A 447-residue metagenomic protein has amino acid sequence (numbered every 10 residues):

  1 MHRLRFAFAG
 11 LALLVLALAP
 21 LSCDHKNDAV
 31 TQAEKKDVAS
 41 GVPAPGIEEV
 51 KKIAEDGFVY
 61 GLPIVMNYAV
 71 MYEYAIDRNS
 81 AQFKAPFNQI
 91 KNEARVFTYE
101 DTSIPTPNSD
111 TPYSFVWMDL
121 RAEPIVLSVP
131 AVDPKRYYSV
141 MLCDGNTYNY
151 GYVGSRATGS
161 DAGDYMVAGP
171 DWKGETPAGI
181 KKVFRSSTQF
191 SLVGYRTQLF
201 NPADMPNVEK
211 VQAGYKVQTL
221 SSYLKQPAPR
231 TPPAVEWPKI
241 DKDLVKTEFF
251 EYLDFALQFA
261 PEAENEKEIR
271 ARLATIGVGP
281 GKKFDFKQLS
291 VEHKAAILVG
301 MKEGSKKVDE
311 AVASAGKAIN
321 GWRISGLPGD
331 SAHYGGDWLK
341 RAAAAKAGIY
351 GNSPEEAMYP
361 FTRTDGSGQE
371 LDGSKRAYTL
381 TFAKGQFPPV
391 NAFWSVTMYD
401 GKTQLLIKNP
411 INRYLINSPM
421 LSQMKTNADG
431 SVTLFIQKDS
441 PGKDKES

Functional and structural regions predicted by a protein language model:
M1-L11: Bacterial N-terminal signal peptides that target proteins for export
L18-S22: C-terminal motif of bacterial Sec signal peptides marking the signal peptidase cleavage site
H25-S447: A compositional/structural signature for long, glycine/proline-rich flexible linkers and loops on extracytoplasmic
